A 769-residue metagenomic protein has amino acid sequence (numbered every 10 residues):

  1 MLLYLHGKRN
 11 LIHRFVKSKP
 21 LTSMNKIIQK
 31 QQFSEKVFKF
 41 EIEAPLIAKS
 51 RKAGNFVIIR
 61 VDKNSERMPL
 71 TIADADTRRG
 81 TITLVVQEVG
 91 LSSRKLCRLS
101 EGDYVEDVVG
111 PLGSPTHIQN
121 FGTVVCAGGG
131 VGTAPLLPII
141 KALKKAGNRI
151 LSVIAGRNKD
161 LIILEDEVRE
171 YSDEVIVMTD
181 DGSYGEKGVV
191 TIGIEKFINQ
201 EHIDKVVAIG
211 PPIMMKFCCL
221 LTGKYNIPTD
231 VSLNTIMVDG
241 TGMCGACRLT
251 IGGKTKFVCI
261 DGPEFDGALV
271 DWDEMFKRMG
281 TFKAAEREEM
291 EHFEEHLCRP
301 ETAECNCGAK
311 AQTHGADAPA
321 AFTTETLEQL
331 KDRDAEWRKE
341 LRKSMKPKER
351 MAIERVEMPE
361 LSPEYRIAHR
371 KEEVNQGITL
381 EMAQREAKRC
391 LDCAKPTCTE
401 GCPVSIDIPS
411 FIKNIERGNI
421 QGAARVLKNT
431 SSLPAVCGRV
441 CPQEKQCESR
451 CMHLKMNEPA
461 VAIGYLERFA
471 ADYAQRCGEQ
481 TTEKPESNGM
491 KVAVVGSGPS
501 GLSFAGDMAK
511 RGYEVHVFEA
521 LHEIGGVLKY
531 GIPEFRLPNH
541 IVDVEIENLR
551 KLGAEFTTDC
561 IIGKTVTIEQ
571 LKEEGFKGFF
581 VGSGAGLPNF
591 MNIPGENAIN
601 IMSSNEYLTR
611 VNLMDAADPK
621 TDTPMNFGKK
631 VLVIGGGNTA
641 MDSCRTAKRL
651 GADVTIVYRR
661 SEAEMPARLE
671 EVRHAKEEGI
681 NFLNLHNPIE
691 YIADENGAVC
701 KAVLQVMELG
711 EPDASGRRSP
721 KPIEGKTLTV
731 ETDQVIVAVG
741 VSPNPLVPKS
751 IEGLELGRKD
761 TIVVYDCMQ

Functional and structural regions predicted by a protein language model:
P20-E101: Ferredoxin-reductase
L91-D239: FNR/FR-type flavoprotein reductase catalytic core
P135, P212-I213, N234-E264, E295-A311 (+2 more regions): Local cysteine-cluster metal-coordination motifs and their immediate loop/turn environment, predominantly Fe-S cluster
R157-D166, E514-V517, L521-L552, F556 (+1 more regions): Rossmann-like dinucleotide-binding cores of NAD(P)H-dependent redox enzymes
G223-Y225, I367-E386, D407-R439, N457-K484 (+1 more regions): Ferredoxin-type iron-sulfur electron-transfer modules in oxidoreductases and energy-metabolism complexes
E486, K491-V495, D543-I593, E690-V703 (+3 more regions): Feature captures the FAD/FMN-dependent oxidoreductase FAD-binding
K491-V515, A640-K648: N-terminal Rossmann-like FAD-binding beta1-loop-alpha1 element of flavoenzymes
N597-G628, P712-Q769: FAD-site-proximal beta/loop scaffold in flavoenzymes
